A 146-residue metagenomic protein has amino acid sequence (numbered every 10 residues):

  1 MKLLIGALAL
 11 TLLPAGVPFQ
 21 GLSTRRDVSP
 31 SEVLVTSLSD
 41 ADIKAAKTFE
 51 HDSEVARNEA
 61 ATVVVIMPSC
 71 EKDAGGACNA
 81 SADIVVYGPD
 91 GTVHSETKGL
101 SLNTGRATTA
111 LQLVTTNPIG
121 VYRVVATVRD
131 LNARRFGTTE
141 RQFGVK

Functional and structural regions predicted by a protein language model:
L3-L12: Sec-dependent N-terminal signal peptides
F19, T24, L34-L111, R123 (+3 more regions): Contiguous segments within soluble domain cores/interaction surfaces
P30: Conserved N-terminal diphosphate/IPP-binding helix and adjacent helical/loop segment of trans-prenyltransferase domains
T115-I119: Surface-exposed, short loops/turns at beta-strand junctions within beta-sandwich domains
